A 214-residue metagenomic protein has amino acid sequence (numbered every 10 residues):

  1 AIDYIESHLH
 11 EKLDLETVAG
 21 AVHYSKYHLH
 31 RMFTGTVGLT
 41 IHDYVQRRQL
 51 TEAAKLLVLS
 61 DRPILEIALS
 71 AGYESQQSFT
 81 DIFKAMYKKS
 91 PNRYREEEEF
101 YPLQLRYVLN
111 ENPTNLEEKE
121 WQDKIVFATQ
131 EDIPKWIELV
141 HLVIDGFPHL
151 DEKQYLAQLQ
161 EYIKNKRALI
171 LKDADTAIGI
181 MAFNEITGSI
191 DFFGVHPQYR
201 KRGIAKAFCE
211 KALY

Functional and structural regions predicted by a protein language model:
I2-S7, K12-E16, G35-S70, E98-N115: Terminal helix-turn-helix DNA-binding modules in bacterial transcription factors
K12-V45, A68-S90: Basic/polar phosphate-binding segments, predominantly the helix-turn-helix DNA-binding elements of transcriptional
M32, E52, S78, I82 (+3 more regions): Alpha-helical elements of Rossmann-like donor-binding domains used by nucleotide-donor carbohydrate transfer enzymes
R47, V195, K201-Y214: Conserved acetyl-CoA-binding loop-helix of GNAT-fold acetyltransferases
I82-D123, F127: …primarily DNA-binding HTH/wHTH and HhH modules…
K119-L150: Short amphipathic alpha-helix that is part of the acyltransferase structural core
F147-K172: Active-site rim helix/loop that mediates acceptor-substrate recognition in acyltransferases
I170, T176-G194: Conserved beta-strand in the GNAT
